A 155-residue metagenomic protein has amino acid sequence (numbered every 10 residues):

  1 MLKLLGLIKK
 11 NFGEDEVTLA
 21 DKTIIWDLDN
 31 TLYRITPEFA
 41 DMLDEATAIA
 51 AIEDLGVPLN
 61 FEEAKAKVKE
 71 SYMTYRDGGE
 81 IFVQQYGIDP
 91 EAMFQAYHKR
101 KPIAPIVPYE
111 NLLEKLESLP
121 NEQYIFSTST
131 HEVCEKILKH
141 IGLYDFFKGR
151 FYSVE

Functional and structural regions predicted by a protein language model:
M1-V17: A short, compositionally biased domain-edge/stem linker segment
K3-I8, N60, E114-E117, K139: Compositionally biased amphipathic helical and low-complexity segments enriched in hydrophobic
F12, L19-E110, E132: N-terminal helical cap/lid subdomain that shapes the substrate entry/recognition surface in HAD-like hydrolases
I24, A92-A104, L113-I141, R150-V154: Substrate-recognition element of Asp-dependent hydrolases with the DxDx(T/V) motif
I35-D41, K148-E155: Short, charged helix-to-loop "capping" segments that act as catalytic/coupling loops
E38-M42, L138-L143: Short, glycine/charged-enriched secondary-structure capping and boundary segments
P58, Y144-K148: Conserved H-loop
Y86, L119, F146-F147: Short, structured coil segments at secondary-structure junctions
